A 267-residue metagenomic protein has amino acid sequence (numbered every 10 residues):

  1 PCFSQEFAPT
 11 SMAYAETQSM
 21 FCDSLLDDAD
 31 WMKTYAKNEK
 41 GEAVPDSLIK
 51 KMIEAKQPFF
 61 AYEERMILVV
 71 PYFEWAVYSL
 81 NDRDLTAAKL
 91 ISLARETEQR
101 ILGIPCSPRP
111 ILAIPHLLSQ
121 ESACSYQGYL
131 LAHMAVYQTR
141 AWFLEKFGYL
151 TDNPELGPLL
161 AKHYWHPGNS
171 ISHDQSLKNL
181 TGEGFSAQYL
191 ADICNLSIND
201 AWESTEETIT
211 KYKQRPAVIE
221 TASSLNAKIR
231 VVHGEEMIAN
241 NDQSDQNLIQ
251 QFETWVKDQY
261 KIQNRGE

Functional and structural regions predicted by a protein language model:
P1-F7, A13, E42-E267: C-terminal, non-catalytic "cap/extension" segments appended to globular domains
A8-V44: Post-HExxH zinc-binding segment in Zn-dependent metallohydrolases
